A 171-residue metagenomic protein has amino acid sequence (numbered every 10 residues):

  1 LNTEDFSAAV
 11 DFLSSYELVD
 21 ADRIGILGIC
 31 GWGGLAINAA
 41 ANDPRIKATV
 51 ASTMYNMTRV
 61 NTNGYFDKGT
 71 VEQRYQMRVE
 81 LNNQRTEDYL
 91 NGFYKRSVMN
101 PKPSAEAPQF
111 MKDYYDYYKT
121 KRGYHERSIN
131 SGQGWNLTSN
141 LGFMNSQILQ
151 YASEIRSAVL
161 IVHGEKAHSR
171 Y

Functional and structural regions predicted by a protein language model:
L1-E17: Alpha/beta-hydrolase active-site loop
E17-G31: Alpha/beta-hydrolase fold nucleophile elbow
I37-T120: Alpha/beta-hydrolase-fold enzymes
A48, M144-R156: The feature captures the conserved acid-bearing segment of alpha/beta-hydrolase catalytic domains
K121-M144: Hydrophobic, aromatic-rich cap/lid helix
I155, I161-H163: Short beta-strand/loop motif that positions the catalytic acidic residue of the alpha/beta-hydrolase fold
A167-Y171: Conserved alpha/beta-hydrolase "acid-adjacent" motif
